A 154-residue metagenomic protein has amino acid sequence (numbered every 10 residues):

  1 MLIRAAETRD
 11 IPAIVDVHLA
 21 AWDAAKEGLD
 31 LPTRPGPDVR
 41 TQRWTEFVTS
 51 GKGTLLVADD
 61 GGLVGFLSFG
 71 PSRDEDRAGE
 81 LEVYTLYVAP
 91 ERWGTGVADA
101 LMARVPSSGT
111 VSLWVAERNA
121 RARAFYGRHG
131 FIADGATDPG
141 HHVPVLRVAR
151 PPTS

Functional and structural regions predicted by a protein language model:
M1-R9, P151-S154: Conserved N-terminal entry element of GNAT/NAT acetyltransferase domains
A5-I11, D16-W93, D99-R104, T137-P139: Acetyl-CoA-dependent GNAT
H18, Y126, F131: Conserved active-site tyrosine of GNAT-family acetyltransferases
G53, H142-R147: Short hydrophobic/aromatic beta-strand or adjacent loop that forms the aromatic wall/cage of a ligand/substrate-binding
D59-G61, V148-P151: Active-site beta-strand termini and strand-to-loop segments that position acidic
P90-W93, L113-A124, P139-P144: Conserved beta-strand-loop-alpha-helix junction that forms the acyl-donor binding cleft
M102, S107-R118: Conserved GNAT acetyl-CoA-binding A-motif
A133-G135: A secondary-structure capping/hinge motif
